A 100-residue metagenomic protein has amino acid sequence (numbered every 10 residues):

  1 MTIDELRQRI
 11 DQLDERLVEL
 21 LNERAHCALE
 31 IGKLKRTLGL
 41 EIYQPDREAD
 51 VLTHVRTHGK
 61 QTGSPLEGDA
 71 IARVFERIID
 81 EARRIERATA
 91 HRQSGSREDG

Functional and structural regions predicted by a protein language model:
M1-G100: Domain-level signature for soluble enzymes in the chorismate/prephenate branch of the shikimate pathway
